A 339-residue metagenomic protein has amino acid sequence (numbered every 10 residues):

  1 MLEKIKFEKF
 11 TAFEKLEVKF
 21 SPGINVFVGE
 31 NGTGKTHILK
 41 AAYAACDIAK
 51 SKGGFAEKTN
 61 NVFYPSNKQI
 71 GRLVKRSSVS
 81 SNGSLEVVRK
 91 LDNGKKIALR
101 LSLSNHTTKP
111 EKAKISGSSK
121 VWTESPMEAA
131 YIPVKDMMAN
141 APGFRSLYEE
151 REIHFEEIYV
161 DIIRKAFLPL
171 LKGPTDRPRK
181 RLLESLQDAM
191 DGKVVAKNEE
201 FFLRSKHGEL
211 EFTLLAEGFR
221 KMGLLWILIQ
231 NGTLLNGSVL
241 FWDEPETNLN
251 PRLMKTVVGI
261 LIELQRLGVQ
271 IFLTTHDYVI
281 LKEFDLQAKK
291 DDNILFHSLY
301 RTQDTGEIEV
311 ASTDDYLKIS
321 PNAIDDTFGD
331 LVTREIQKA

Functional and structural regions predicted by a protein language model:
M1-D47: Pre-Walker A-like glycine/lysine-rich segment at the N-terminus of P-loop NTPase domains
K4-K6, A45-G237, T302-A339: Phosphate-coordinating catalytic segments in nucleotide- and nucleic-acid-processing enzymes
L16-P22, G232-L235, E263: Phosphate-binding P-loop
A41, I227, E283: Active-site signature of alpha/beta-hydrolase-fold catalytic machinery across serine- and Asp/Cys-nucleophile hydrolases
V239-F241: Walker B motif beta-strand of ABC-family P-loop ATPases
D243-P245: Walker B catalytic acidic pair
T256-A339: C-terminal lobe/lid and adjacent interdomain/linker elements of RecA-like ASCE P-loop ATPase modules
